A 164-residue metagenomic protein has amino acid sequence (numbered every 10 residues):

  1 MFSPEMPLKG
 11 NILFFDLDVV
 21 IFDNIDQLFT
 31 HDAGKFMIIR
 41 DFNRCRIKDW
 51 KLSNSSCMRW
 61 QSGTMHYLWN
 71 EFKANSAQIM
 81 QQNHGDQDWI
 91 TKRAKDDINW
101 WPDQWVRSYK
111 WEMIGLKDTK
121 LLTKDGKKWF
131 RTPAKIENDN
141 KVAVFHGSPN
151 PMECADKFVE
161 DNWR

Functional and structural regions predicted by a protein language model:
M1-W50, R59-W60: GT-A fold catalytic core of metal-dependent nucleotide-sugar glycosyltransferases, centered on the diacidic
M6, W50-L52, A134-N138: Extracellular/periplasmic catalytic domains that process cell-envelope and extracellular macromolecules
F15, S53-S56, D86, N138-D139: Residues that flank catalytic or metal-binding motifs in active/ligand-binding sites
F22, L52, M80-H84: Short, amphipathic alpha-helical segments
Q27-T30, S55, K157-V159: Short, glycine/charged-enriched secondary-structure capping and boundary segments
Q61-R164: A glycosyltransferase accessory/donor-loop signature
